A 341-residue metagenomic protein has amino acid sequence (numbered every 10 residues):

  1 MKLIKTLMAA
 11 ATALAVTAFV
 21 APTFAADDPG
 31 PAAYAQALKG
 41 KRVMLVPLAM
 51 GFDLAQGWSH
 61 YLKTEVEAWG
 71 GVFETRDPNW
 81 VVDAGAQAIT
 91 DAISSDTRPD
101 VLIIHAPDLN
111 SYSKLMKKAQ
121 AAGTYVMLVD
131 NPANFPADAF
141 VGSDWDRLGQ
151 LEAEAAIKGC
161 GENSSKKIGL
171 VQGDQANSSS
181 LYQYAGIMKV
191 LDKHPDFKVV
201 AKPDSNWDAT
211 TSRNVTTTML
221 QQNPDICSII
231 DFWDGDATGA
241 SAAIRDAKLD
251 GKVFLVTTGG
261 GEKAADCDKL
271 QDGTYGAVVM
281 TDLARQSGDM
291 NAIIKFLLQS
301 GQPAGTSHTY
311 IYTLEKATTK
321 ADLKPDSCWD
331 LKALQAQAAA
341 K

Functional and structural regions predicted by a protein language model:
M1-R42, T97, K117-A122, K332-K341: Short, low-complexity disordered leader/linker segments with a strong preference for bacterial N-terminal type II
A26-K41, V190-L191, D282-K341: Hinge/cleft segment of the Venus flytrap/periplasmic-binding protein
D28-Y61, E65-W69, F73-T90, I104-L109 (+3 more regions): Extracytoplasmic "Venus flytrap"
P29-G30, A37-L38, G85, V141-I168 (+4 more regions): Hydrophobic alpha-helical segments within soluble ligand-binding/sensing domains
V43-F52, Q56-T64, F73, E152-K202 (+1 more regions): An alpha-beta-alpha
T75-D77, A133-I157, L170-Q172, K202 (+1 more regions): Short beta-strand elements at the ligand-binding edges of bilobed clamshell
D100-A121, I187, S205-D268: Hydrophobic alpha-helical
L109-R147, K167, G261-Q271, K324-S327: Flexible loop/hinge segments that line or gate small-molecule binding clefts
